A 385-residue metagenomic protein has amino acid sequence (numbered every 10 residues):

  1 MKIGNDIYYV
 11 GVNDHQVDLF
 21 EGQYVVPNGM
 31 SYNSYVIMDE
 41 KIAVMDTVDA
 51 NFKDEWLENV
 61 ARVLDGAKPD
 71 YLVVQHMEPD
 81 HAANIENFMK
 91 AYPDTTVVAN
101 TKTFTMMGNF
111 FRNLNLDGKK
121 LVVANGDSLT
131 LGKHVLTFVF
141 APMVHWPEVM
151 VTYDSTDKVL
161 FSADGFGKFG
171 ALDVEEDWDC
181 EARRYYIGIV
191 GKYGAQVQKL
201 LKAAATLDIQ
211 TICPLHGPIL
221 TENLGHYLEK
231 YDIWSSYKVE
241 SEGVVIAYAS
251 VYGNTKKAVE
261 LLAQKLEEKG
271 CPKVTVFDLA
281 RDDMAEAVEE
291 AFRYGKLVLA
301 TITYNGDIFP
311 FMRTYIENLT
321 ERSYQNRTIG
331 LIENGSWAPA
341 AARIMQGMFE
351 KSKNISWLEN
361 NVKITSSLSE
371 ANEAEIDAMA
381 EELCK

Functional and structural regions predicted by a protein language model:
K2-N5, A99-V149, Y193-K199: Metallo-beta-lactamase
K2-V60, V151-D154, K158-S162, T255: Conserved beta-strand hairpin/beta-sheet module of binuclear metal-dependent hydrolase folds, prominently
K41-A43, Y71, H134, K158-F161 (+3 more regions): Structural motif
M45-T47, P69-M77, V97-N100, L160-D164 (+1 more regions): Active-site neighborhood of phospho(di)ester-bond hydrolases with catalytic His/Asp-centered motifs
N51-V98: Active-site metal-binding motif and surrounding structural segment of the metallo-beta-lactamase
H145, V149, G165-K192, S235-E240: Active-site-proximal loop/helix segment associated with metal-binding centers of metalloenzymes
L172-I212, H216-I219, L261-F277, A287-K385: FMN-binding flavodoxin-like domain, especially the glycine-rich phosphate-binding loop
C213-E240, T314: Short N-terminal or domain-adjacent regulatory/targeting segments
